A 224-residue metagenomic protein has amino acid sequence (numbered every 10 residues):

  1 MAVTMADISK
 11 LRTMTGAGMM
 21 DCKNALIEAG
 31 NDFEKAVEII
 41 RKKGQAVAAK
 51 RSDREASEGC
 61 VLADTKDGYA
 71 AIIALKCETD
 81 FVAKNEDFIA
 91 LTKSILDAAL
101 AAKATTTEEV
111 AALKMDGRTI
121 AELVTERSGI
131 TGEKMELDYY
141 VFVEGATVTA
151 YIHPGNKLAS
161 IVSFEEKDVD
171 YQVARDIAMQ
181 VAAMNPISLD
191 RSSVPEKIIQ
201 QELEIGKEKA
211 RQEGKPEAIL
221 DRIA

Functional and structural regions predicted by a protein language model:
A2-I223: N-terminal assembly/interaction segments in proteins that build large macromolecular machines
